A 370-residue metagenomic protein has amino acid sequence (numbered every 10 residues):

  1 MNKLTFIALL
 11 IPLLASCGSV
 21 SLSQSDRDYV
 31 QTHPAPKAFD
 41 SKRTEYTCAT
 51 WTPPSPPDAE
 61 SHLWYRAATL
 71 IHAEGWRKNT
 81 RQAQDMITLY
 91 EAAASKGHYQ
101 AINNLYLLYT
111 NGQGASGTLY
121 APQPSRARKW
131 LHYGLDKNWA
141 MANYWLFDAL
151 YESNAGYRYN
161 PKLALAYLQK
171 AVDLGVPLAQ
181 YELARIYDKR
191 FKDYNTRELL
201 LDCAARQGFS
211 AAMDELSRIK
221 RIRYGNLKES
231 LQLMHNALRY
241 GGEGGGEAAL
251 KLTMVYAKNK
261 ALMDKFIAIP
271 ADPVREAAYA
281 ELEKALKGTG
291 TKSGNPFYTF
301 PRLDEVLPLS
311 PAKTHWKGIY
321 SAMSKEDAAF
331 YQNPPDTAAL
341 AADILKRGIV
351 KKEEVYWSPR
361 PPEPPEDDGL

Functional and structural regions predicted by a protein language model:
N2-A8: Sec-dependent signal peptide recognition, specifically the positively charged N-region followed immediately by
C17-D85, L370: N-terminal leader/linker segments that initiate helical-solenoid repeat arrays
G18, E305-L370: Long C-terminal extensions of eukaryotic subunits of large macromolecular complexes
P57-W64, I71-G75, S95-Q100, L105 (+11 more regions): Short helix-capping/linker turns of helical repeat alpha-solenoids
N79-T88, G117-W130, G156-Y167, R190-L200 (+2 more regions): Structural signature of tandem alpha-helical TPR/SEL1-like repeats, specifically the intra-repeat loop/turn
A92-A93, H132-G134, K170-A171, D202-A204 (+2 more regions): Canonical positions in the second alpha-helix
C203, L231-E243, T253-A261, F266-G290: TPR/TPR-like (Sel1-like) alpha-helical repeat modules
